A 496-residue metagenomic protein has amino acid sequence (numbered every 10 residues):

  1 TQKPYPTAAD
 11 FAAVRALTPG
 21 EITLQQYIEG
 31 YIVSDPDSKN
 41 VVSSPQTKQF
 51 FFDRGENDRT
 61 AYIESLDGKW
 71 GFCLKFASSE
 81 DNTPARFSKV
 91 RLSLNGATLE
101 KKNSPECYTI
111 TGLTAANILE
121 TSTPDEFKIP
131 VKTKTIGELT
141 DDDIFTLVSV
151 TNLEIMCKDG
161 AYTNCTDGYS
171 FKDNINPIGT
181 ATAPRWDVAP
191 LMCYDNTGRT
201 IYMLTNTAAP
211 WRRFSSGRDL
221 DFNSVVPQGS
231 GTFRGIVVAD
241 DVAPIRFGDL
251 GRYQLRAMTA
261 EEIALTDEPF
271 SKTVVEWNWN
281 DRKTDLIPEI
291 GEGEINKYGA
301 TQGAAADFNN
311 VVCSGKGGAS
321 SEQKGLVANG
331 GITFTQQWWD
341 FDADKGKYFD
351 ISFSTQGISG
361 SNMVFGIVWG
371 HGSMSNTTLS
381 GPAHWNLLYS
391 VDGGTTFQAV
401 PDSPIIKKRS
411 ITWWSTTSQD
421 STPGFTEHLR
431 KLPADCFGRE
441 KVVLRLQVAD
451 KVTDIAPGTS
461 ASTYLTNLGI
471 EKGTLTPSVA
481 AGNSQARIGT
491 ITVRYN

Functional and structural regions predicted by a protein language model:
T1-F270: OB-fold nucleic-acid-binding modules
S38-N40, C157-Y162, G357-S359, W369-P382: Extended, low-complexity, turn-rich repeat/linker tracts enriched in Gly/Pro/Ser/Thr and Asp/Glu that occur
D267-N310: Extracellular carbohydrate-recognition regions
S271, G473-N496: Feature for long, exposed domains in two main contexts
E276-K283, P288, W369, F397 (+1 more regions): Terminal, low-complexity interaction segments
G303-S359: Surface-exposed, low-complexity/disordered Ser/Thr/Gly/Pro/Asn-rich loops and linkers
G346, T355-G366, G370-S373, R439: Extended extracellular/luminal ectodomain segments enriched in beta-structured repeat modules
L387-V391: Conserved Ser/Thr-centered positions that define the repeating blades of beta-propeller domains
